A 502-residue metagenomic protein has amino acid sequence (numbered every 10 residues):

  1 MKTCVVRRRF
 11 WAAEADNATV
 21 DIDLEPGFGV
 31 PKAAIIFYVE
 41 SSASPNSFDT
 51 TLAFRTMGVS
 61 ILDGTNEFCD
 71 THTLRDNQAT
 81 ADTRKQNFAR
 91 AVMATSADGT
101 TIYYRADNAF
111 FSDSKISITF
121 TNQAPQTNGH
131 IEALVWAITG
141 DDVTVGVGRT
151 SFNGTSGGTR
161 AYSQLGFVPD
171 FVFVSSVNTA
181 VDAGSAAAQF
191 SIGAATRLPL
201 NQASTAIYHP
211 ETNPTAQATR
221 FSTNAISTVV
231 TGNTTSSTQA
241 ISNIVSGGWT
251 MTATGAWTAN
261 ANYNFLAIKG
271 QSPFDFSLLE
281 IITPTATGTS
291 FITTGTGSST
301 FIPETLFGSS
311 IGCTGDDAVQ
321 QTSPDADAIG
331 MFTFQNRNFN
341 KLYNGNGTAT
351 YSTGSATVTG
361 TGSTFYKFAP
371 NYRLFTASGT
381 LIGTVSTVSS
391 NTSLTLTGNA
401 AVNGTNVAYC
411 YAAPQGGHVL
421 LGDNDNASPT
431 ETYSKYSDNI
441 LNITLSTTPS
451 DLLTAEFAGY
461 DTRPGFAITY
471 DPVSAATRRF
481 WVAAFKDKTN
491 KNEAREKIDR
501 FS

Functional and structural regions predicted by a protein language model:
M1-L342, A412-S502: Surface-exposed molecular-recognition determinants
K341-P370, F375-G416: Small/polar beta-strand repeat architecture
